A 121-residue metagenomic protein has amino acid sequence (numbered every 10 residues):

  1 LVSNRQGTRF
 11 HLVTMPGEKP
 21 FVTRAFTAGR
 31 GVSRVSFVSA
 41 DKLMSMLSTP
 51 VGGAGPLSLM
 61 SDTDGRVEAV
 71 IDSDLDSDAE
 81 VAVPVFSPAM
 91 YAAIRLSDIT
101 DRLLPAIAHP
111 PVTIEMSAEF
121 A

Functional and structural regions predicted by a protein language model:
L1-A121: Extended, low-hydrophobicity, polar/charged segments
